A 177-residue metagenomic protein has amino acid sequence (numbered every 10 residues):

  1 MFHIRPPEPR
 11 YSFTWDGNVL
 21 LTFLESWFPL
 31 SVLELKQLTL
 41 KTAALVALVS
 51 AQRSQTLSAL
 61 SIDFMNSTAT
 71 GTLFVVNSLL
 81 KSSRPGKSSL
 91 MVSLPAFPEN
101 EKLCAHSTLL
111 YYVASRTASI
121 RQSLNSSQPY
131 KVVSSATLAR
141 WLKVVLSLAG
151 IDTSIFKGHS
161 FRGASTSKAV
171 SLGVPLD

Functional and structural regions predicted by a protein language model:
M1-D177: Extended, non-catalytic subsegments within catalytic or DNA/protein-binding/adaptor domains
